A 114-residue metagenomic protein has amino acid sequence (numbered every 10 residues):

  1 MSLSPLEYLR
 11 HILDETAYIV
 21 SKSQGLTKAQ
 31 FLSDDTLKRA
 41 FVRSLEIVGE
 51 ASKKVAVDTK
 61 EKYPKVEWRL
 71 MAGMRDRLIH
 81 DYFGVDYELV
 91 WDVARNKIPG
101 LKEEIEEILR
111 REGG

Functional and structural regions predicted by a protein language model:
M1-G114: Solvent-exposed interaction patches of small proteins and small membrane subunits
